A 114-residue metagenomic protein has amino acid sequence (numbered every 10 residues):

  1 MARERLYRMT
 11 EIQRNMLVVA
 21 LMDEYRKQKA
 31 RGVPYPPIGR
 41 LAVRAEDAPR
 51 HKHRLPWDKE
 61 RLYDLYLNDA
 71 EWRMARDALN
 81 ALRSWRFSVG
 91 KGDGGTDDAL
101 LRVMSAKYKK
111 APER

Functional and structural regions predicted by a protein language model:
M1-R114: Positively charged, low-complexity terminal tracts and the immediately adjacent first secondary-structure elements
